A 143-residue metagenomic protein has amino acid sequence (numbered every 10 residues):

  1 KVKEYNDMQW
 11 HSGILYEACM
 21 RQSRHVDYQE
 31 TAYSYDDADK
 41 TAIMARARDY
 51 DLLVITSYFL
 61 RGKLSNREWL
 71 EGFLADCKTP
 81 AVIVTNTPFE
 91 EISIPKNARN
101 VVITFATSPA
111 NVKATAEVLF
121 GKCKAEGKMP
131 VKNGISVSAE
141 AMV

Functional and structural regions predicted by a protein language model:
K1-V143: C-terminal non-catalytic regions of proteins with extracellular/luminal or membrane-system context
